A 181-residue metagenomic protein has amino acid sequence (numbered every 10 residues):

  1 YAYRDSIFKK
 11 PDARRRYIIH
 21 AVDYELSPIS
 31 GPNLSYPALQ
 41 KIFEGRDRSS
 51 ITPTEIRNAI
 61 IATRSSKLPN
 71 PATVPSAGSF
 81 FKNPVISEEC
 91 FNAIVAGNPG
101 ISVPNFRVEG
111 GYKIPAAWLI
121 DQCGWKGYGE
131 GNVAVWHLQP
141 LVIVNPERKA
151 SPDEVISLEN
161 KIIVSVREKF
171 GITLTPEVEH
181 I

Functional and structural regions predicted by a protein language model:
Y1-D153, K169, T173-I181: Phosphate/pyrophosphate- and phosphate-bearing ligand-binding catalytic cores of soluble enzymes
I162: Phosphate/pyrophosphate-binding loops and the adjoining catalytic core of nucleotide-dependent enzymes
